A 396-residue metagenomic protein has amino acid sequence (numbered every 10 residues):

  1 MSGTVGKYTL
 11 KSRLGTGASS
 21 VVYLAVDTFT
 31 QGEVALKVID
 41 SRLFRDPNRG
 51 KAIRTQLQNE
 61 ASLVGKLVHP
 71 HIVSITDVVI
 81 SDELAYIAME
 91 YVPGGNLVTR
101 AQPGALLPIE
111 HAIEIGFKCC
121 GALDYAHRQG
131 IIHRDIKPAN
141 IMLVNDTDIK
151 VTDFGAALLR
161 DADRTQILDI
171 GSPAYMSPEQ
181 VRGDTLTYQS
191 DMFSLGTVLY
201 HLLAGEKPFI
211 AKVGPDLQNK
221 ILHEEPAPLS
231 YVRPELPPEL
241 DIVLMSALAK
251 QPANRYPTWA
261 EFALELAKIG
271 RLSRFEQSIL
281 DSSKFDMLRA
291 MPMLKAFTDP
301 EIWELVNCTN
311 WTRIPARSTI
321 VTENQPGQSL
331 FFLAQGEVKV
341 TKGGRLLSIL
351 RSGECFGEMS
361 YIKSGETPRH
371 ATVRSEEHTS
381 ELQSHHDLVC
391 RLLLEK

Functional and structural regions predicted by a protein language model:
D40-K66: AlphaC helix of the eukaryotic protein kinase fold
V78: Activation-segment/catalytic-loop signature of the eukaryotic protein kinase fold
D82-N96: Conserved short submotifs of the Hanks-type protein kinase catalytic core that shape the nucleotide-binding pocket
L97-L107: AlphaC helix of the protein kinase catalytic domain
I115-G116: Activation segment signature within eukaryotic-like protein kinase domains
G121-I131: Protein kinase catalytic-loop region centered on the HRD/HxD motif
